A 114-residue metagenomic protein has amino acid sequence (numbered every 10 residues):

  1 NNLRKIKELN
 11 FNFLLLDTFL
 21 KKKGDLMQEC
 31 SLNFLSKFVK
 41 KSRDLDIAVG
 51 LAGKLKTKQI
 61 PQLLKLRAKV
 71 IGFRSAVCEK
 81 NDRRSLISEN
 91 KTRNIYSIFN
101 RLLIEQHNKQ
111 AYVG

Functional and structural regions predicted by a protein language model:
N1-F34: Histidine/lysine/aspartate-rich catalytic loop segments that bind and position anionic ligands
N1-K5, L51, L55-I71, V113: Catalytic cores of alpha/beta
N10-N12, L45-A48, K69: Short, well-ordered coil/turn segments that N-cap beta-strands
F13-K23, L66-K91: Glycine-rich phosphate-binding active-site loops on the catalytic face of alpha/beta enzymes
F19-K21, I47-K58, A76-C78: Active-site beta-loop-alpha junctions enriched in small/polar residues
Q28-G53, E89-V113: Alpha-helix-loop-beta-strand connector modules within alpha/beta enzyme cores
